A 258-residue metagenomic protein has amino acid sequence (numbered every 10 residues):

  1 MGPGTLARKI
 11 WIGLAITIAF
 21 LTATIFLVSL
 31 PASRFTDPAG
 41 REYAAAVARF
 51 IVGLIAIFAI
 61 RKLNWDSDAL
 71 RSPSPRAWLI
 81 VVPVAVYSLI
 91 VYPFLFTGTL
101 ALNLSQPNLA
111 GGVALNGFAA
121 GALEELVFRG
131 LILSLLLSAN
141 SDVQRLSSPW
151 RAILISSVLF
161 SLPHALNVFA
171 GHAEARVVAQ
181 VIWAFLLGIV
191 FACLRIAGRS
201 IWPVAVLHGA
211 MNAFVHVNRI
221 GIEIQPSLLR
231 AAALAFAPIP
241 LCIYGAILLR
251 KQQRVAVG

Functional and structural regions predicted by a protein language model:
R8-K62, S74-S88, Y92, L100-N103 (+3 more regions): Alpha-helical transmembrane segments in multi-pass membrane proteins
W11-A15, W78-V82, W150-I155, V181-I182 (+2 more regions): Hydrophobic alpha-helical transmembrane segments
A19-F26, V86-F94, S157-L166, G209-R219: Aromatic-anchored segments of alpha-helical transmembrane domains
L54-A56, L186-R199: Generic transmembrane alpha-helix motif of multi-pass integral membrane proteins
F58, P203, L207-G258: C-terminal membrane module of polytopic membrane proteins
L126-I155, I196-S200: Membrane-interface helix/loop boundary segments of multi-pass membrane proteins
L135-L136, A179-C193: Hydrophobic alpha-helical segments embedded in the membrane of multi-pass proteins
L166-I182: Interfacial helix-loop-helix junctions of multi-pass membrane proteins
